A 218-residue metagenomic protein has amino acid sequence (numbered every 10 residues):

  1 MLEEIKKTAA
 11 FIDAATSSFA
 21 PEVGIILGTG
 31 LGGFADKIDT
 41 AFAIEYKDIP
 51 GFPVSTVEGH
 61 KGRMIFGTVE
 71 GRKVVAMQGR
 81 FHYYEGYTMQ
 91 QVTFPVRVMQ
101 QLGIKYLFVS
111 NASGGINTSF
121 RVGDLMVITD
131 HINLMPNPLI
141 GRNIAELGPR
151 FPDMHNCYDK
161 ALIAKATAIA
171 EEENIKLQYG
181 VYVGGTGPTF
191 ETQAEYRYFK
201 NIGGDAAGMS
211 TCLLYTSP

Functional and structural regions predicted by a protein language model:
M1-M154: Metabolite-binding pocket within alpha/beta catalytic cores that recognizes anionic/polar moieties
F11, A15-S18, A161, K165-K176: Generic non-transmembrane alpha-helical segments
H60, I132, C157-T167, T186-E191 (+1 more regions): A general structural motif
L107-V109, A206-M209: Short hydrophobic alpha-helical runs that function as membrane-insertion/retention elements
L147-D159, V183-T186, Y196, K200 (+1 more regions): Polyanion-binding loop/helix "lid" in catalytic or ligand-binding cores
E173-D205: Active-site/ligand-binding-proximal alpha/beta "capping" segment
Y215-T216: Conserved small/polar residues in nucleotide/adenosyl-binding loops
